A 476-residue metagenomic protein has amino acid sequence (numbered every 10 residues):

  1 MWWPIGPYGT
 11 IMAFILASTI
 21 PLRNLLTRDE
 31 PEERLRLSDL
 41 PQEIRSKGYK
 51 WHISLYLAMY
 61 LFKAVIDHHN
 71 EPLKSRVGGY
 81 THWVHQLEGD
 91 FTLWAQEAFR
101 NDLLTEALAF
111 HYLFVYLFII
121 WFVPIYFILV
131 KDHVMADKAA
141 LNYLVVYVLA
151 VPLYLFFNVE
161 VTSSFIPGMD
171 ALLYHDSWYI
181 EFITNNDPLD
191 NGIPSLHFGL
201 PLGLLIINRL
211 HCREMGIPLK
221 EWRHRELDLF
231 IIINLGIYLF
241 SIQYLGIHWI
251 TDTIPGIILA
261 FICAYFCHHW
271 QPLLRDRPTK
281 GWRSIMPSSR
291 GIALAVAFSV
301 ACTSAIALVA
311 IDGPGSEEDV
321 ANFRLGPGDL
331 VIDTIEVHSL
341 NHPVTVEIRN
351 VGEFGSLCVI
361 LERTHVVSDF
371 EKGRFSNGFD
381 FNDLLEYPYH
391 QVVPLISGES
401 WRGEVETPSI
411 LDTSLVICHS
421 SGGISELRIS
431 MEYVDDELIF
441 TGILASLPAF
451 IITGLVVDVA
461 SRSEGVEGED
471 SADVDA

Functional and structural regions predicted by a protein language model:
M1-V159, D170, H175-F182, C212-Y244 (+12 more regions): Terminal transmembrane helix and immediately flanking juxtamembrane interfaces of multi-pass membrane proteins
V161-P167: Juxtamembrane/interfacial segments flanking transmembrane helices
D187-L210: Alpha-helical transmembrane segments of helical membrane proteins, especially in multi-pass transport, channel
N191, I247-H248: Alpha-helix N-cap/helix-initiation motif
I193, E353-S356: Extracellular acidic loop/turn motifs
